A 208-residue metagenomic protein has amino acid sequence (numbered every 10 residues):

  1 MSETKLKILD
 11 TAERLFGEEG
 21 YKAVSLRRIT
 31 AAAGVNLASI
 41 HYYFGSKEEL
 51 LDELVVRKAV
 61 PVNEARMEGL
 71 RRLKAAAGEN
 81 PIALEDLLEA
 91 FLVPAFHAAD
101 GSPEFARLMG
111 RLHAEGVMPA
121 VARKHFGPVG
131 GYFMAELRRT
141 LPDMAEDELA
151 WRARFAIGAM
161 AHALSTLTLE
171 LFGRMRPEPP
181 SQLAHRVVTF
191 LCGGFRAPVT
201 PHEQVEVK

Functional and structural regions predicted by a protein language model:
K7, L15-R57: Helix-turn-helix
L9, N63, E85-L92, A153 (+1 more regions): Short, amphipathic alpha-helical "lid/cap" segments that border enzyme active or binding sites
I40, L50-P81: Small/polar-rich, solvent-exposed N-terminal microdomains that initiate assembly or binding
R66-S102: Hydrophobic alpha-helical connector segments
A76-G78, P177-A197, E206-K208: Ligand-binding pocket scaffold of soluble enzyme catalytic domains
I82, D86, E104, V117-L141 (+1 more regions): Amphipathic alpha-helical packing segments from all-alpha helical-bundle domains
E104-H113, D147-L169, Q182-G193: Hydrophobic alpha-helical segments that form the core of small-molecule binding pockets and/or dimer interfaces
